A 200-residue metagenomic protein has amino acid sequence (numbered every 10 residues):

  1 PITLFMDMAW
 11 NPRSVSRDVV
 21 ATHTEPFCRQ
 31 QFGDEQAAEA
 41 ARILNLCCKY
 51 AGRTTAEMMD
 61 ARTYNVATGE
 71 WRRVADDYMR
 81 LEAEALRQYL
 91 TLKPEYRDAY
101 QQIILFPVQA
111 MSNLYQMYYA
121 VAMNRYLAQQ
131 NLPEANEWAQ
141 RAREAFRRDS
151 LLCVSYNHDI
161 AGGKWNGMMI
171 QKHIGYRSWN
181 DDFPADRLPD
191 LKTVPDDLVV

Functional and structural regions predicted by a protein language model:
P1-V200: Substrate-binding groove of N-acetylhexosamine-processing glycoside hydrolases
